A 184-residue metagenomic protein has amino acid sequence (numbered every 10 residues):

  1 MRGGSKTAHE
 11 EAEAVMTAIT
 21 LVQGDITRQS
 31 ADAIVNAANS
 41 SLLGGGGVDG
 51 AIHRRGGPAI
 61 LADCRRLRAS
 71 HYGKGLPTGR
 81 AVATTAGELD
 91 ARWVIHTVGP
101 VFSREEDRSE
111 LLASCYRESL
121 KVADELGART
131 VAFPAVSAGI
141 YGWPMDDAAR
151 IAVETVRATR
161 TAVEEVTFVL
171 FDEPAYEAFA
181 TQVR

Functional and structural regions predicted by a protein language model:
M1-R184: Macrodomain-like recognition of ADP-ribose-binding/processing modules
